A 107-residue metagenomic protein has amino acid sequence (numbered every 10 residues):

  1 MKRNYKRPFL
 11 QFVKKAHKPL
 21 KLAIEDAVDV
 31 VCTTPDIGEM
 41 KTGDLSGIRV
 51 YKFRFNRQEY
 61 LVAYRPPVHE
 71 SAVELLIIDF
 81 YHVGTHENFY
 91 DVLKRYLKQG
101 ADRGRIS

Functional and structural regions predicted by a protein language model:
M1-A27, S107: Arg/Lys-rich, positively charged N-terminal/basic patches that mediate binding to nucleic acids
Q11, V30, T85-N88: Active-site micro-motifs of SAM-dependent methyltransferase domains
K21, D36-E39, A101, R105: Residue-level signal for secondary-structure boundary elements
D29-N56: A short, surface-exposed loop/turn module that caps and links secondary-structure elements
F55-L61, R65-S107: Enriched for short, Lys/Arg-rich terminal
